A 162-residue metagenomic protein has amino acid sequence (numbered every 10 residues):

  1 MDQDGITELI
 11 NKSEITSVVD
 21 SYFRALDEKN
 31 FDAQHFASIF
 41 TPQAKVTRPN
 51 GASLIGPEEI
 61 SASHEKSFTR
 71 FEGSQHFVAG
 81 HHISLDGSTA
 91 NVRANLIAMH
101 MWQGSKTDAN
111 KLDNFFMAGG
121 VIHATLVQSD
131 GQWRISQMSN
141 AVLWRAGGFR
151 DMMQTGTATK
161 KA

Functional and structural regions predicted by a protein language model:
M1-D32, S38: Short, low-complexity N-terminal intrinsically disordered segments enriched in polar/charged residues
V18-Y22, A79, V121-T125: Short, hydrophobic/aromatic alpha-helical segments in well-folded domains
L26, F40, L96-A98, S139-V142: Short beta-strand segments enriched in hydrophobic/aromatic residues within well-folded beta-rich domains
D32-W102: A solvent-exposed, acidic/Ser-Thr-rich amphipathic alpha-helical stretch
S74, F115-M117: Transmembrane beta-barrel outer-membrane domains
N91-R93, M117-M152: Short beta-strand edge/turn micro-motifs at domain boundaries
G104-L112, M152-M153: Short, surface-exposed loop/helix-turn segments at secondary-structure junctions that function as lids/hinges flanking
G148-A162: Extended, polar beta-sheet/loop recognition surfaces of beta-rich domains that mediate binding to diverse ligands
